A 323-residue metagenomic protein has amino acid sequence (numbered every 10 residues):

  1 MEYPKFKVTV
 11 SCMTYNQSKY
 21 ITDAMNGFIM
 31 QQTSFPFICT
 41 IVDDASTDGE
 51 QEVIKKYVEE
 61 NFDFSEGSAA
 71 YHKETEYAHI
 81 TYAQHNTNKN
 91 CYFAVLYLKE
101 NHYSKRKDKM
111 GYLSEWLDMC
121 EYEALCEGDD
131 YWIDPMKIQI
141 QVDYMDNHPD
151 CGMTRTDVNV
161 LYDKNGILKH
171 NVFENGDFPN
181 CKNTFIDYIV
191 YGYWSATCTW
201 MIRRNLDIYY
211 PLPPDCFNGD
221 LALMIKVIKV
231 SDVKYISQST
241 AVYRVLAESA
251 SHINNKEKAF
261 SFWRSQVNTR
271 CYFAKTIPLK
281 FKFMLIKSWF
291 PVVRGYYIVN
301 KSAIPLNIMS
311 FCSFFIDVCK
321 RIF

Functional and structural regions predicted by a protein language model:
F6-T9, I38, A222: Cell-envelope/extracellular polymer assembly enzymes that use nucleotide-activated donors
Q17-M30, E52: Short, well-formed alpha-helical segments that are part of the catalytic scaffolds of diverse glycosyltransferases
I29-L96: Acidic donor-binding segment of Leloir-type glycosyltransferases
L96, M110-Y122: Active-site nucleotide-sugar/metal-binding loop of Leloir-type enzymes
M136-H170: Conserved donor NDP-sugar-binding/catalytic core segment of glycosyltransferases
T156, N175-K256: Conserved nucleotide-sugar donor-binding catalytic segment
I286-F323: Membrane-interface aromatic/basic loop that binds lipid-linked glycans or pyrophosphate carriers, typified by
